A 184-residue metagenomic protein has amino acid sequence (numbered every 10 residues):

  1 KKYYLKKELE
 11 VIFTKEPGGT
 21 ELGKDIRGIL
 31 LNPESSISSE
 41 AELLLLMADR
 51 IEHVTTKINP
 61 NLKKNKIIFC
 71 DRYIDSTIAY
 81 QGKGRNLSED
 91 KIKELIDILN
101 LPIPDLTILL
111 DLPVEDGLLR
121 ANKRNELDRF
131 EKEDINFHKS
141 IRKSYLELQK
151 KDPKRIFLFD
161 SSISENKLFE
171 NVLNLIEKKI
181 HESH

Functional and structural regions predicted by a protein language model:
K1-Y3, E115-H184: NTP-dependent small-molecule kinase module
Y4, I29, K57-N61, L99 (+3 more regions): Hydrophobic helix-cap positions at the C-terminus of alpha-helices in RecA-like/P-loop ATPase nucleotide-binding cores
K7-L9, I103, K154-R155: Residue-level signal for beta-strand positions within conserved beta-sheet cores that form or flank
L9-I98: ATP-dependent small-molecule kinase phosphotransfer cores that center on conserved nucleotide phosphate-binding segments
T14, F69, L106-I108, F157-F159: Hydrophobic/aromatic beta-strand patches that form the interior of the parallel beta-sheet core in alpha/beta enzyme
E16, A48, L112, K132 (+1 more regions): Active-site donor-binding loop signature of nucleotide-sugar glycosyltransferases
R72-K143: A glycine- and Lys/Arg-enriched "phosphate-lid" helix/loop adjacent to the NTP-binding pocket of small-molecule kinases
